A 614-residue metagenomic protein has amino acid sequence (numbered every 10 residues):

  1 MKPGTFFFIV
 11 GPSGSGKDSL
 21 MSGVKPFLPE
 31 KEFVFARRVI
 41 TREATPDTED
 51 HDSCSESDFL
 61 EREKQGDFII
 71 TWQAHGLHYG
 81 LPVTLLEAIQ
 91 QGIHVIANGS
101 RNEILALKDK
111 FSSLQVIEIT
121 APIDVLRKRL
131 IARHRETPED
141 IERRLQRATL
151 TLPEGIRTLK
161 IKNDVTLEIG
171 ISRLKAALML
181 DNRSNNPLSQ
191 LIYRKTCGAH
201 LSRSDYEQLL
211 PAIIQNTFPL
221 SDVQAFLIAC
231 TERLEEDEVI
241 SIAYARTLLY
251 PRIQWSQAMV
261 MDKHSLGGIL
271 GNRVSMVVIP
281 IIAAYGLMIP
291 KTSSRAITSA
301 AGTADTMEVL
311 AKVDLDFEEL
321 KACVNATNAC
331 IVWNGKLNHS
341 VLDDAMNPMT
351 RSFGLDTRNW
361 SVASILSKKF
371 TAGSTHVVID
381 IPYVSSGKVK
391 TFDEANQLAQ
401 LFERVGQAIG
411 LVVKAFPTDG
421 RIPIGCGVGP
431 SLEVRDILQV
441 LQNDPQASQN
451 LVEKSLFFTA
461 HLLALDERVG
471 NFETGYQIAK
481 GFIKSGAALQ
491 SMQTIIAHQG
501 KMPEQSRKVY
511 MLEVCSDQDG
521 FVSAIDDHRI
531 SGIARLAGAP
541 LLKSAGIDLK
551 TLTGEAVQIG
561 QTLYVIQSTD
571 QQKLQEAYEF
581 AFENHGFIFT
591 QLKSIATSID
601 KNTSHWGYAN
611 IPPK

Functional and structural regions predicted by a protein language model:
D18: Walker A/P-loop
E30-A44, P290-T298: Short beta-strand-centered segment that lines the nucleotide-binding/catalytic pocket of NTP-utilizing
V34, R38-V95, G99-R101: ATP-dependent small-molecule kinase phosphotransfer cores that center on conserved nucleotide phosphate-binding segments
V95-S100, D109-R133: Conserved phosphate-donor/acceptor-positioning beta-strand/loop module used by diverse small-molecule
K128-E136, L152-N186: NTP-dependent small-molecule kinase module
S184-G271, V309-L310, S491-I495, S598 (+1 more regions): Acidic, glycine/proline-rich low-complexity segments that act as flexible tails and inter-domain linkers
N186-L191, K195-R203, I213, Q254 (+4 more regions): Well-ordered secondary-structure scaffolds
T306-C330, Q400-G406, G410: A glycine-rich helix N-cap at a beta->alpha junction
